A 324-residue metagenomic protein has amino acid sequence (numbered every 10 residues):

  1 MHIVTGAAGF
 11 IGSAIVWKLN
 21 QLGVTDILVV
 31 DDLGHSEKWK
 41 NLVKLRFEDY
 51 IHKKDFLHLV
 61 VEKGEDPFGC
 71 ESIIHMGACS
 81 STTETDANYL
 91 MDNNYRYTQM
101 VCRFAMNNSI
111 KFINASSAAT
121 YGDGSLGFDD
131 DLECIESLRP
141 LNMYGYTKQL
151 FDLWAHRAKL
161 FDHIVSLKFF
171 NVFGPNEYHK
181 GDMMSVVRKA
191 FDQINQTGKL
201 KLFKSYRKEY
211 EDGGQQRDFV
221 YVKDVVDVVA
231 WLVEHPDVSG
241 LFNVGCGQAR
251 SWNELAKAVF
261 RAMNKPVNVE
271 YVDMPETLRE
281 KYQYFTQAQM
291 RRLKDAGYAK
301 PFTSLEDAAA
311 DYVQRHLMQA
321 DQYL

Functional and structural regions predicted by a protein language model:
H2-L22: N-terminal Rossmann NAD(P)H-binding glycine-rich loop of SDR-like oxidoreductase domains
T5, V30, I73-G77, N114-A118 (+1 more regions): SDR active-site strand-loop-helix element
V29-F56: Glycine-rich phosphate-binding loop and adjoining beta1-alpha1-beta2 segment of Rossmann-like nucleotide-binding folds
K44, K53-K54, H58-N93: NAD(P)H-binding glycine-rich loop region in Rossmannoid oxidoreductase-like domains and their noncatalytic homologs
G77, A87-Y95, Q99, R103 (+2 more regions): Catalytic Tyr-X3-Lys loop
D92, R96, N107, T120-F173 (+2 more regions): Catalytic helix-loop patch of NAD(P)-dependent Rossmann-fold dehydrogenases
Y97, V101-A105, W154-A155, V228 (+1 more regions): Hydrophobic positions on the long internal alpha-helix of Rossmann-like NAD(P)-dependent oxidoreductase domains
I194-L324: C-terminal substrate-binding subdomain of Rossmann-fold SDR/epimerase-dehydratase oxidoreductases
